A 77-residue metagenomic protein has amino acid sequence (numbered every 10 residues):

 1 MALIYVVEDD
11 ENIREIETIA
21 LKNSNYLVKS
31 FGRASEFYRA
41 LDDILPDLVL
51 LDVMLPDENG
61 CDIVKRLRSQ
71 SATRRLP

Functional and structural regions predicted by a protein language model:
M1-Y5, E11: Non-catalytic signal-transmission and effector/linker regions of two-component phosphorelay proteins
D10-G32, R39: Two-component/phosphorelay signaling modules centered on CheY-like receiver
R33, N59-D62: Acidic catalytic/metal-coordinating carboxylates
E36-F37, V49: Short alpha-helical segment
L45-D47, A72-P77: His-Asp phosphorelay/catalytic-motif detector in bacterial-type signaling
D52: Active-site residues of response regulator receiver
L55: Receiver (REC) domain active-site loop signature in two-component systems and cognate sites in sensor histidine kinases
C61-R74: Short amphipathic alpha-helix used as the core "switch/output" element in two-component signaling
